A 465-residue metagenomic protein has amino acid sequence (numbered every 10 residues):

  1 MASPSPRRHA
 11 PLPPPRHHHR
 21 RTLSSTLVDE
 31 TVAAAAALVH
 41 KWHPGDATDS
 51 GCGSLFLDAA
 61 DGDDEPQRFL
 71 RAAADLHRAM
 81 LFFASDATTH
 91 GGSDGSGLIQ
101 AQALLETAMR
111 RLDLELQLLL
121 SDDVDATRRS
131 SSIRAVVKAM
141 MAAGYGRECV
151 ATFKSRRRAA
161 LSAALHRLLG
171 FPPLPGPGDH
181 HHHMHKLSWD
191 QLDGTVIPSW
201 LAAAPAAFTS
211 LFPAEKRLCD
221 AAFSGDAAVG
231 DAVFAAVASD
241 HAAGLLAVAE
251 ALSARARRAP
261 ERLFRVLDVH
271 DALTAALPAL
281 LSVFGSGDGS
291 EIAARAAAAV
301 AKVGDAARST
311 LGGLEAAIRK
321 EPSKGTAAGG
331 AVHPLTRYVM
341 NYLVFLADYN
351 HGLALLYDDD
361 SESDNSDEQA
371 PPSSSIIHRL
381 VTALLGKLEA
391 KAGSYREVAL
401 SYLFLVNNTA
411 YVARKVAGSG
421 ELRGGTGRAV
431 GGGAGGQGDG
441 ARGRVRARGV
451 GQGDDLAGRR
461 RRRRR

Functional and structural regions predicted by a protein language model:
M1-E250, P260-F264, H270-D271: Eukaryotic N-terminal, low-complexity and coiled-coil-prone scaffolding/targeting segments of large membrane-traffic
A37, R78, T107-R110, L114 (+24 more regions): Charged/polar, solvent-exposed surface patches and flexible loops
W42, D46, F83-S93, L119 (+7 more regions): Secondary-structure edge/capping motif, primarily at the C-terminal ends of alpha-helices and the immediately following
H90-D113, D359-I377, G418-G438: Surface-exposed flexible segments
A103, P173-G176, L192-D193, D268 (+3 more regions): Alpha-helical scaffold repeats of the Armadillo/HEAT/TPR superfamily
R128-P172, E261, P334, L355 (+3 more regions): Extended amphipathic alpha-helical scaffold segments
H183-L422: Extended alpha-helical solenoid scaffold regions that build the rod-like backbones of large eukaryotic assemblies
